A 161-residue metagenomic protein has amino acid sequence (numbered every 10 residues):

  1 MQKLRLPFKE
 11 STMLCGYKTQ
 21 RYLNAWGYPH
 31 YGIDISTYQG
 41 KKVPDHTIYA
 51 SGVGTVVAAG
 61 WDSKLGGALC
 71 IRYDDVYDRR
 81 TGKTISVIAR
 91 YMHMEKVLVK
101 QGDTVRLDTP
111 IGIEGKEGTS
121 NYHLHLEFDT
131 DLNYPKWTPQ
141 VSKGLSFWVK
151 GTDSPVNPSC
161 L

Functional and structural regions predicted by a protein language model:
M1-G67, V76-R80, R106-L107, S120 (+1 more regions): Surface-exposed, glycine-biased beta-strand/turn segments
Q2-R5, K9, R80-T84, K100-R106 (+1 more regions): Acidic, glycine-rich catalytic/binding loops that coordinate metals and/or anionic ligands
T37, A58, H93-K96, I113-K116: A residue-level detector for short acidic-glycine micro-motifs
K41-V43, Y91, K96-V99: Short alpha-helix capping/helix-loop boundary micro-motifs
G60-S63, D75, E95-L98, L132: A generic structural motif
L69-I71, R106-G118, L126: Short hydrophobic beta/alpha edge segments that flank linear recognition/processing sites
L69-Y91: Short beta-strand-turn/beta-hairpin segments enriched in glycine/proline and small hydrophobics that form edge-strand
R90-M94, N121-F128: Histidine-centered catalytic micro-motifs
